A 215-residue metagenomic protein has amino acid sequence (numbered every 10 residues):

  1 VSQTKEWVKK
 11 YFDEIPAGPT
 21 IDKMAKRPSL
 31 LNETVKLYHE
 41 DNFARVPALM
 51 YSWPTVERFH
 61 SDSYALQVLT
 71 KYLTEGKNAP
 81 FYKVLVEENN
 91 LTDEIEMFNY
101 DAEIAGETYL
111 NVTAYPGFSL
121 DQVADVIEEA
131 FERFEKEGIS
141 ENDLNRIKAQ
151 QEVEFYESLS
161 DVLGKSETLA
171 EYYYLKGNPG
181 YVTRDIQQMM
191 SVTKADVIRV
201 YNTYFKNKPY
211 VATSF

Functional and structural regions predicted by a protein language model:
V1-I21, E57, E88-F215: Charge-rich, well-structured scaffold segments of protease-associated domains
T20-N78, N111, Y172, Q188: His/Glu-based metal-binding/catalytic segments typifying zinc-dependent metallopeptidases
